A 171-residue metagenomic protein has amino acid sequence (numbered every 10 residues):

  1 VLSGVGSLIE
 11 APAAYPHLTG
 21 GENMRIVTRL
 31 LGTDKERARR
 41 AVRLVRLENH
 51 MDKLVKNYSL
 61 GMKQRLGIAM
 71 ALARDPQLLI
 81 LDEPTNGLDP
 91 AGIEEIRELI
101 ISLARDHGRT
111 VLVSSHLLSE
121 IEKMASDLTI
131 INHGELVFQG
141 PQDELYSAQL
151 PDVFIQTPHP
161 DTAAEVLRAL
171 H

Functional and structural regions predicted by a protein language model:
V1-V113, L118-N132, L136-F138: ABC transporter nucleotide-binding domains
R40, A148-L150: Short, solvent-exposed coil/turn segments
D143-S147: Short acidic-hydrophobic catalytic motif
L150-H171: Short, charged/small-residue-rich alpha-helical element at the C-terminal edge of ABC transporter nucleotide-binding
